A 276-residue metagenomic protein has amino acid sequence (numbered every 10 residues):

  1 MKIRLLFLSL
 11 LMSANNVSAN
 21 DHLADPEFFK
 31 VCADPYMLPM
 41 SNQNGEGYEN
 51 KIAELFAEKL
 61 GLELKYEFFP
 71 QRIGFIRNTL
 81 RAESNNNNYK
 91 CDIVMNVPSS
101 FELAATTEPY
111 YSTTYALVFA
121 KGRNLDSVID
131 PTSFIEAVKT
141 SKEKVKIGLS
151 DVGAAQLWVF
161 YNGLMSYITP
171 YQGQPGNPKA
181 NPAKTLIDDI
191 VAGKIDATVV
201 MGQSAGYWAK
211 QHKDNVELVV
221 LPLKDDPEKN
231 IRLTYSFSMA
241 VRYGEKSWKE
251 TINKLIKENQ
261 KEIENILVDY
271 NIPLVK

Functional and structural regions predicted by a protein language model:
L5-A14: Bacterial N-terminal signal peptides
N15-A19: Sec/Tat signal peptide C-region and signal peptidase I cleavage site
D21-E102, G176-A180, A192, D269-P273: Extracytoplasmic small-molecule ligand-binding "clamshell" domains of the periplasmic binding protein/Venus flytrap
D34-Y36, S112-A116, N124, K210-I256 (+1 more regions): Periplasmic-binding protein-like
G45-K59, L117-N181, Q203-S204, K249-E250: Bilobed "Venus flytrap"/periplasmic-binding protein-like clamshell domains and structurally analogous long
E54, E58, Y66-T140, E217-R232: Acidic, polar ligand-binding/catalytic clefts
L62-E63, R81-N96, E143-V145, L186 (+3 more regions): Alpha-to-beta junction loops
A155-L157, T251, L255-L274: Periplasmic-binding protein-like
